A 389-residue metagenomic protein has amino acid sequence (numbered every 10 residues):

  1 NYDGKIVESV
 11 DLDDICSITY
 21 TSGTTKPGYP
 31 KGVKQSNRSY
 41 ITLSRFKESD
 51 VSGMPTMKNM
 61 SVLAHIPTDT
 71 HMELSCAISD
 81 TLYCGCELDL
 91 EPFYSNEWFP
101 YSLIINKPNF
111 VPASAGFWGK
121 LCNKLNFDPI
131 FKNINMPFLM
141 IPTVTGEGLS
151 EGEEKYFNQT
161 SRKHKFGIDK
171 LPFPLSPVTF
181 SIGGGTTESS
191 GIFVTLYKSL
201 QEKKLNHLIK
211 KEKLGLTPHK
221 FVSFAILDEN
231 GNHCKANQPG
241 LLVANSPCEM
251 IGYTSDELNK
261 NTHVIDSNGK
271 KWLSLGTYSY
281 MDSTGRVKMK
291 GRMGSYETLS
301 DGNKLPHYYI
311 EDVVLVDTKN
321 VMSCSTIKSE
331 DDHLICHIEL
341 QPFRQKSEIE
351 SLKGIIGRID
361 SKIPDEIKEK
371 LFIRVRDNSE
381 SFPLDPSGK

Functional and structural regions predicted by a protein language model:
N1-K5, S114, C336, P342-R344: Structural core segment of the AMP-binding/adenylate-forming
N1-L12, T143-T145, S189-G191, R376-D377 (+2 more regions): ANL superfamily adenylate-forming
Y2-Y20, P27, M54-S61: Conserved pre-ATP/AMP-binding loop-to-beta segment of ANL
V7, C16-R45: Conserved AMP-binding A3 loop
I41-S61, T68-P112, K120-L125, K220: Conserved AMP-binding/adenylation subdomain of ANL enzymes
N109-P112, C122-I209, S223, I359: Gly/Ser/Thr-rich phosphate-binding loop
K235-N237, V243-H307: Conserved ATP-binding/catalytic segment of the ANL
E297, S325-K328, I335-C336, R358-K389: Conserved C-terminal "lid"/linker of ANL adenylate-forming enzymes
